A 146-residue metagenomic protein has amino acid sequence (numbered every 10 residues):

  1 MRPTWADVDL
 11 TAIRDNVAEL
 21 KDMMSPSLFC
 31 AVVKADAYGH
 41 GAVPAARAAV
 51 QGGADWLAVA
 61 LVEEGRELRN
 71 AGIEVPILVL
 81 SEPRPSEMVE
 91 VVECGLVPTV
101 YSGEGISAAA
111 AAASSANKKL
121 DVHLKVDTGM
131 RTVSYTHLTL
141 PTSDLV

Functional and structural regions predicted by a protein language model:
M1-E19: Positively charged, low-complexity intrinsically disordered leader regions
T4-D7, S25-L138, S143: Active-site-proximal beta-alpha core segment in soluble small-molecule metabolic enzymes
V146: Gly/Pro- and small hydrophobic-enriched strand-loop and loop-to-helix capping segments that sit at the rims
